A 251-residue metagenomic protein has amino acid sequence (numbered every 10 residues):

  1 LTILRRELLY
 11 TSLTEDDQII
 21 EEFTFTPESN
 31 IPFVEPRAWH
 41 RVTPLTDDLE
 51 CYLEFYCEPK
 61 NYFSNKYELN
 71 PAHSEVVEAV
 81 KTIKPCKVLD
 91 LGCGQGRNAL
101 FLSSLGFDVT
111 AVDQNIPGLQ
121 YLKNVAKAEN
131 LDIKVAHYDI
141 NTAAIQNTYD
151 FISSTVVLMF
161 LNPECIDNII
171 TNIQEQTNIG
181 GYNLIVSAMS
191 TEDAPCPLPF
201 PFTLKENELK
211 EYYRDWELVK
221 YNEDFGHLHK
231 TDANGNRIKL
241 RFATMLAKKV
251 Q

Functional and structural regions predicted by a protein language model:
L1-L9: Short, conserved beta-strand element in jelly-roll/cupin
D16-P36: Short acidic-glycine-tyrosine-enriched beta hairpin
P36-C57: Ligand-binding loop in jelly-roll beta-barrel domains
E58-I83, L89, Q95-I133, H137-A144 (+2 more regions): Class I (Rossmann-like) S-adenosyl-L-methionine-dependent methyltransferase catalytic domain, capturing the SAM-binding
C86, D150: Conserved acidic residues
S153: A conserved beta-strand element that flanks and buttresses the S-adenosyl-L-methionine
V156-V157: Short catalytic micro-motifs in class I SAM-dependent methyltransferases
D167-I179: A short glycine-rich, Lys/Arg-flanked "PGG" loop and its adjoining helix->strand segment in the class I
